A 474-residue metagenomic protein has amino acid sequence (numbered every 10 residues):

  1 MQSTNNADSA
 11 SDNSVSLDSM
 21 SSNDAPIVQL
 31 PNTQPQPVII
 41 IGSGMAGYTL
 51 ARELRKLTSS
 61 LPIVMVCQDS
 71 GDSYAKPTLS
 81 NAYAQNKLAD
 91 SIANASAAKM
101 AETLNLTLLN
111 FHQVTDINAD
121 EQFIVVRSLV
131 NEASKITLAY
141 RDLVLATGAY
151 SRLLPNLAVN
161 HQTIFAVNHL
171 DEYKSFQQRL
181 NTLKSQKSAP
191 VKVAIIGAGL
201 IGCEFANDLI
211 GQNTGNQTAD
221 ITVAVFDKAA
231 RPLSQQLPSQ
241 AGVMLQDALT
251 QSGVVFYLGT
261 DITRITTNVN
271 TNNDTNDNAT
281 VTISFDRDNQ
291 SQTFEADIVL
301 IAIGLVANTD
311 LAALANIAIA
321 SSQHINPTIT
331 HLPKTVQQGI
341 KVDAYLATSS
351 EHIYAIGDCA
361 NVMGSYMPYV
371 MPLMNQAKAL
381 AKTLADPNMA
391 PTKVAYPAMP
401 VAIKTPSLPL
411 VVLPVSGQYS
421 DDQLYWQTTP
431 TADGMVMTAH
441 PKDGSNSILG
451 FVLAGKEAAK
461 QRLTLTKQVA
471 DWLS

Functional and structural regions predicted by a protein language model:
Q2-Q34, V130-A133, T182-P190, Q212-D220 (+5 more regions): Intrinsically disordered, low-complexity terminal tails and inter-domain linkers enriched for S/T/G/P/D/E
A25-L106, D208-Q236: Beta1-alpha1 glycine-rich phosphate/pyrophosphate-binding loop at the start of Rossmann-like nucleotide-binding domains
P26-V28, T33-P37, C359-Q461: Mid-to-C-terminal Rossmann-like scaffold of FAD/NAD(P)H-dependent oxidoreductases
A93, K192-A194, C203-R264, L373 (+2 more regions): Rossmann-like dinucleotide-binding cores of NAD(P)H-dependent redox enzymes
F111-E121, L258-N270: A conserved short coil-to-beta-strand element within the FAD-binding core of flavoproteins
A133-D142, Q290-I298: Core beta-strand elements of the Rossmann-like FAD/NAD(P) dinucleotide-binding domain in flavoenzyme oxidoreductases
L145-T214, V255, Q323, P327-T330 (+2 more regions): Glycine-rich dinucleotide-binding loop and its adjacent helix/turn
H161-K184, T293-P372, A379: FAD-site-proximal beta/loop scaffold in flavoenzymes
